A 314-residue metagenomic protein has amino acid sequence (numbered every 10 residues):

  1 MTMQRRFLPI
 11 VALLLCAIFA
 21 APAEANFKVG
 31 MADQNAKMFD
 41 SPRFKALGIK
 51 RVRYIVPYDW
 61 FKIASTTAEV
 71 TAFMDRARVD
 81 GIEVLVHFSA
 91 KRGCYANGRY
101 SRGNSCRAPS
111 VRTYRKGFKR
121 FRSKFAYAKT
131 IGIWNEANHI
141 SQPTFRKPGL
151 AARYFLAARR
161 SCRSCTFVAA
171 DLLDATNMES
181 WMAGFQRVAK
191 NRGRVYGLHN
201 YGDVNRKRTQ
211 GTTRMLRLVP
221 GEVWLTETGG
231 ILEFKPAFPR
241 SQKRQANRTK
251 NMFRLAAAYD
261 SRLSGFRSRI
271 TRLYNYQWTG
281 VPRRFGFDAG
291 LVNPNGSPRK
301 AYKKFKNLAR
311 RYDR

Functional and structural regions predicted by a protein language model:
M1-R5: N-terminal secretory signal peptides that target proteins for export/translocation
P9-I18: Bacterial N-terminal signal peptides
E24-Y58: Boundary/entry segment of secreted carbohydrate-active catalytic domains
F27-D33, V52-Y54, I82-F88, I131-I133 (+4 more regions): Hydrophobic faces of well-ordered beta-strands that scaffold small-molecule active sites in alpha/beta enzyme cores
G30, F44, K235, P239-Q242 (+1 more regions): Aromatic-rich peripheral "rim/lid" segments of glycoside hydrolase catalytic domains that contact and position glycan
M38, K62-E69, Y95-V195, H199-T228 (+2 more regions): Active-site cleft segment of glycoside hydrolase catalytic domains centered on the general acid/base Glu
V52-Y58, F73-R112, I133-W134: Structural motif corresponding to the early beta-alpha repeats
R76-I82, F121-A128, A157-F167, N191-R192 (+3 more regions): A structural motif corresponding to the C-terminal end of an alpha-helix and its immediate exit/capping segment
